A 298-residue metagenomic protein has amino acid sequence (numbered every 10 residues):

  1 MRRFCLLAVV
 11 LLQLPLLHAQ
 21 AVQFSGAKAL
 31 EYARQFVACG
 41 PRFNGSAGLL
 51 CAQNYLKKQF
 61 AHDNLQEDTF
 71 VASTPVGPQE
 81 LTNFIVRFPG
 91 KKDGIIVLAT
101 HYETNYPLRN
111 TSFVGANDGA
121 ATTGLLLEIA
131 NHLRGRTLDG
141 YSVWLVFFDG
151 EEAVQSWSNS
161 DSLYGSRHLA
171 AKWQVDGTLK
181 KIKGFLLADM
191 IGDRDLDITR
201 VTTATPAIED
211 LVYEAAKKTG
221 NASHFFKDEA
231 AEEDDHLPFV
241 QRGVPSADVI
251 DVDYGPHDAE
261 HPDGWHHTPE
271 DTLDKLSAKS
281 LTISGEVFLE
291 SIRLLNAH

Functional and structural regions predicted by a protein language model:
C5-P15: Bacterial N-terminal signal peptides
A21-Q53, P107, H257-K275: N-terminal capping segment at the start of a domain
E31-K91: A non-catalytic alpha/beta surface segment that caps or lines the substrate-entry region of metallo-dependent hydrolase
R34-R42, K57, A61-Q66, E128-L138 (+4 more regions): Sec-exported extracytoplasmic/periplasmic mature domains
Q35, I85, I95-A99, W144-F147 (+2 more regions): Structural recognition of the beta-strand scaffold that forms the well-ordered cores of secreted hydrolase catalytic
G48, T69-S73, G184, I191-H298: Active-site-adjacent substrate-binding region of metalloamidase/peptidase-like peptide-processing proteins
D63, K92-I96, D139-W144, K180-G184 (+2 more regions): Loop/turn elements at helix/coil->beta-strand transitions in domains of secreted/extracellular proteins
F113-E214, S223, D228-H236: Acidic/histidine-rich catalytic neighborhood of metal-dependent amide-processing enzymes
